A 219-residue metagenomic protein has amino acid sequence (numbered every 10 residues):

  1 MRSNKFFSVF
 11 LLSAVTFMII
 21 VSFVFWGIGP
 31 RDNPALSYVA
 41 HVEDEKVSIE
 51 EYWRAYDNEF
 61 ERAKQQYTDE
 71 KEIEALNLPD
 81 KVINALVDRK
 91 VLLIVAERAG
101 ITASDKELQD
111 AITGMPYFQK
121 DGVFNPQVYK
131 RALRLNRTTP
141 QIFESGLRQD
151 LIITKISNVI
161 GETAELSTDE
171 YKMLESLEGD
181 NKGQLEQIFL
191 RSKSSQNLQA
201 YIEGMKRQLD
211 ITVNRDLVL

Functional and structural regions predicted by a protein language model:
M1-D80, R98, Q127, R131-I142 (+2 more regions): Short, low-structural-confidence N-terminal segments
G27, E59, R89, M115-F118 (+2 more regions): Conserved, well-folded catalytic cores of nucleic-acid-processing and energy-transducing macromolecular machines
L78-G122, Q127: Structured, soluble extracytoplasmic/luminal domains of envelope-associated proteins
R89-L93, I153, S195: Alpha-helical transmembrane segments of polytopic integral membrane proteins, especially the permease/helical cores
Q109-K120, K172-Q187: Short, mixed-charge aromatic SLiMs
R131-T138, E162-M173: Surface-exposed, polar/charged faces of alpha-helical domains in mature secreted/periplasmic/lumenal proteins
L147-K155: N-terminal hydrophobic signal/anchor transmembrane helix of membrane proteins
